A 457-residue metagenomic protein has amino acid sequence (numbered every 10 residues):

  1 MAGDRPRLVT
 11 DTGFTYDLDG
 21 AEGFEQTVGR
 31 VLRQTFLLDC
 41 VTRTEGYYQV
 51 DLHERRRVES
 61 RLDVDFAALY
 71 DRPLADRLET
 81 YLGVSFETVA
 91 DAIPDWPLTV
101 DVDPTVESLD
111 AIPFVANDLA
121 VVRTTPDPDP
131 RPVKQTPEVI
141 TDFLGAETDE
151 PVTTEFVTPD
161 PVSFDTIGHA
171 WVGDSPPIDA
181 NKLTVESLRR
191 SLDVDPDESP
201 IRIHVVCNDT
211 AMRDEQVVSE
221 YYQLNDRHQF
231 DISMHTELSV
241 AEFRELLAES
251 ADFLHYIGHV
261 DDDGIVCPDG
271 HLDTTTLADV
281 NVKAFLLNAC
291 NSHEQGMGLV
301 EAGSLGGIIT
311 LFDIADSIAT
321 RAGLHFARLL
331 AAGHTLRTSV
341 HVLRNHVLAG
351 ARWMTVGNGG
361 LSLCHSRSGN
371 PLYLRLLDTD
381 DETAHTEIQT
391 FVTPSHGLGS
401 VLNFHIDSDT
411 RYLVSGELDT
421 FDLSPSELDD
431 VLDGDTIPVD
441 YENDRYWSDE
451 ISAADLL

Functional and structural regions predicted by a protein language model:
M1, D197, L224-R227, A241 (+3 more regions): N-terminal secretory/membrane-targeting helices
M1-D118: Long terminal accessory regions outside catalytic cores
T15, D209-D214, E237-E242, H259-D263 (+2 more regions): Short acidic, S/G/P-rich loop/turn micro-motifs used as interaction or catalytic elements
P97-F253: A domain-level signal for caspase-like cysteine endopeptidase catalytic cores and their zymogen-processing architecture
V185-S187, E237, G258, L311-F312 (+1 more regions): Proline- and acidic/polar-enriched loop/turn elements at helix boundaries
Y256-T338: Catalytic cores of nucleophile-dependent amide-cleaving enzymes
H271, H334-L457: Caspase-like cysteine protease fold
